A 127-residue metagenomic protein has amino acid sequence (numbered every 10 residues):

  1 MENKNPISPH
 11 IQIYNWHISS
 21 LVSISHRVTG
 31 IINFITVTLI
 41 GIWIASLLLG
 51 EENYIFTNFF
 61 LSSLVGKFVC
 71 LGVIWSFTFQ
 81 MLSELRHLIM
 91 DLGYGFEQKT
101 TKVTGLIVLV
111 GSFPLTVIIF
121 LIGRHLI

Functional and structural regions predicted by a protein language model:
M1-I127: Membrane-embedded alpha-helical bundles that constitute the cytochrome b-like, heme-associated redox core of multi-pass
